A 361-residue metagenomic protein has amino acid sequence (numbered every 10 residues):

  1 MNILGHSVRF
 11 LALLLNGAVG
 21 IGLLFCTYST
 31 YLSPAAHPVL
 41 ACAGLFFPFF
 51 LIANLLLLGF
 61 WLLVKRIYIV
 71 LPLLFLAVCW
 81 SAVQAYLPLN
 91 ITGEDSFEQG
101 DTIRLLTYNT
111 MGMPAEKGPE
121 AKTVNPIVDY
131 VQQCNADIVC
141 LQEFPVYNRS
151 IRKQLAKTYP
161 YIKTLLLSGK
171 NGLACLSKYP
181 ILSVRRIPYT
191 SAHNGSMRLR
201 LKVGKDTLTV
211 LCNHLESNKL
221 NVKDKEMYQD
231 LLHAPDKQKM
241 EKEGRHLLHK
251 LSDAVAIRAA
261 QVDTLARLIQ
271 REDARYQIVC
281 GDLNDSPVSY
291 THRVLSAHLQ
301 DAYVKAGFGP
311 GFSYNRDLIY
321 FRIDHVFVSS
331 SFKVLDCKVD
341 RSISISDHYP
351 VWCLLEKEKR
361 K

Functional and structural regions predicted by a protein language model:
M1-G5: Short, Lys/Arg-rich, polar N-terminal cytosolic tail immediately upstream of the first transmembrane signal-anchor
V8-L23, Y28-L40, G44-G59, V70 (+4 more regions): Metal-dependent phosphoester-hydrolase catalytic domains
L63-Y68: Transmembrane helix interruption/hinge and helix-loop junction motifs
P72, L76-D101, N125-Q132, I138-D230 (+2 more regions): Structured beta-strand-rich core segments of catalytic domains in phosphoester-bond hydrolases
A85-E120, R275: Mobile, glycine- and charge-enriched loop segments and immediately flanking short secondary-structure elements within
R104-T110, T123, I127-R149, L165 (+6 more regions): Active-site beta-strand/loop signature of hydrolases that rely on acidic residues for catalysis
T107-K122, K219-A254: Acidic/histidine-rich helix-loop elements that form or flank divalent-metal/phosphate-binding sites at the catalytic
G112-A115, P145-R149, S168-N171, H193 (+4 more regions): Active-site environment of divalent metal-dependent phosphoester hydrolases
